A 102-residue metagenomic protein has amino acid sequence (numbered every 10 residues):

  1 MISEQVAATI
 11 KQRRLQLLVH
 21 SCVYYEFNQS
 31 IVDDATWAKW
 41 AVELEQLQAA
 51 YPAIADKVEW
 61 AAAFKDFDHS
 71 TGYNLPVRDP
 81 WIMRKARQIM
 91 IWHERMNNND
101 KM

Functional and structural regions predicted by a protein language model:
M1-M102: Phosphate/adenylate-binding "loop-and-lid" substructures adjacent to NTP/NAD/dNTP-binding pockets in NTP-dependent
